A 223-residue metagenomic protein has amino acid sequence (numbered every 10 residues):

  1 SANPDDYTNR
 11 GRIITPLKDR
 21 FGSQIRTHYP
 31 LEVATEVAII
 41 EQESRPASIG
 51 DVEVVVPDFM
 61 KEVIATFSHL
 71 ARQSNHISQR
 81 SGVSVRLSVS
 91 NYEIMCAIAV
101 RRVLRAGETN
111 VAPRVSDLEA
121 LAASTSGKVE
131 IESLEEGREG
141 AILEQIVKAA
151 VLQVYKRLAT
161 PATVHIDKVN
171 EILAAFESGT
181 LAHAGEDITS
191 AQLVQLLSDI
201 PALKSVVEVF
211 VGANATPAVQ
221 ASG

Functional and structural regions predicted by a protein language model:
S1, I25-T27, I40, K61-A71 (+2 more regions): Generic structural hydrophobic/aromatic packing signal, biased to beta-strands
S1-D51, A97-R105: Canonical AAA+ ATPase core
A2, L17-F21, H69-I77, N110 (+1 more regions): Generic alpha-helix detector with strongest preference for long hydrophobic helices that associate with membranes
D5-I13, L17, E32-E36, V56-V63 (+5 more regions): Helical mechanochemical/support elements of P-loop NTPase systems and associated helical scaffolds
S23-R26, A38-Q42, P46, S88-C96 (+4 more regions): Short alpha-helical interface elements
E36-A112: Conserved AAA+ ATPase small/helical "lid" subdomain
R80, V100-G223: C-terminal engagement/docking regions of AAA+ P-loop ATPases
